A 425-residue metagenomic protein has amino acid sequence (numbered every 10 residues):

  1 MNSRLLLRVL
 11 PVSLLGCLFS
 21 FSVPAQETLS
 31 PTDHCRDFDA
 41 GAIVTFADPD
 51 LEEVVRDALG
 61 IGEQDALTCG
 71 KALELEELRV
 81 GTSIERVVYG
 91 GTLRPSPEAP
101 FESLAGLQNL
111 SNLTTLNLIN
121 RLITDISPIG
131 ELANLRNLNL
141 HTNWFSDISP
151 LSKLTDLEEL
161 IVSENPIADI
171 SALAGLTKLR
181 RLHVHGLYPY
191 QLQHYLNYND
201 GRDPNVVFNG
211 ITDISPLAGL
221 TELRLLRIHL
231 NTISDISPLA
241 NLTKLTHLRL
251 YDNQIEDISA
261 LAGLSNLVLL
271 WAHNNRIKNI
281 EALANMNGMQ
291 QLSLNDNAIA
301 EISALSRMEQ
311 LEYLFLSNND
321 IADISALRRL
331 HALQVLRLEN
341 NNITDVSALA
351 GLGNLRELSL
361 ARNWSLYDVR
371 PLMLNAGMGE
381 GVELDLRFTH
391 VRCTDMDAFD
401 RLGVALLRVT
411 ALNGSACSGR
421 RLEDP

Functional and structural regions predicted by a protein language model:
M1-P11: Bacterial N-terminal signal peptides that target proteins for export
L14-T115, P128, P150, N165-P166 (+8 more regions): N-terminal capping/linker segments that flank leucine-rich repeat
L78-G81, L93, L116-L118, L138-L140 (+11 more regions): Conserved hydrophobic beta-strand positions in leucine-rich repeat
S103-Q108, D125-G130, F145-S152, D169-A174 (+9 more regions): The feature encodes a structural signal of leucine-rich repeats
L110-L113, I129-L135, L151-L157, G175-L179 (+10 more regions): Leucine-rich repeat
S317, H331-V391: Ankyrin-repeat and related helical/solenoid repeat scaffolds used for protein-protein interactions
